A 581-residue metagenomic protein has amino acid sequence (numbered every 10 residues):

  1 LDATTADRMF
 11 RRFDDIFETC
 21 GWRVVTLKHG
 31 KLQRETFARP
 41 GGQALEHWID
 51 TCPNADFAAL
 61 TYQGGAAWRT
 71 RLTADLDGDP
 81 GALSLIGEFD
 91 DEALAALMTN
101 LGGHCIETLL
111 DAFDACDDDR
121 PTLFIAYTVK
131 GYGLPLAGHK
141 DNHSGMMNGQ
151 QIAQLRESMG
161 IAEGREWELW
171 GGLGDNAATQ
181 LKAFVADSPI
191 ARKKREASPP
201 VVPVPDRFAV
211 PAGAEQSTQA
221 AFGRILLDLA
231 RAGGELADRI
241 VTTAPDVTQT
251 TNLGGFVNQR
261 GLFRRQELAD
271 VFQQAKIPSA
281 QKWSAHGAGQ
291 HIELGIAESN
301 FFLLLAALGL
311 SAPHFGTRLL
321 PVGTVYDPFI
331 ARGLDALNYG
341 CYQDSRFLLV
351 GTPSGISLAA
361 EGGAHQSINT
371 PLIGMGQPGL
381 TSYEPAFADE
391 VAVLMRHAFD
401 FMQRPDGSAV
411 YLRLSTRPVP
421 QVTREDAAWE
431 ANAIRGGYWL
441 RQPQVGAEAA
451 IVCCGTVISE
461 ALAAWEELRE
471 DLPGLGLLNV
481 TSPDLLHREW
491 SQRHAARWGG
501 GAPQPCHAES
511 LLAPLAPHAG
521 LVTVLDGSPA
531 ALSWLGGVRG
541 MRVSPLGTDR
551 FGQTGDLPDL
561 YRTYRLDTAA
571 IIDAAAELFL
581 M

Functional and structural regions predicted by a protein language model:
L1-E168, S357-A364, E390, F399-M581: Thiamine diphosphate
A82-L110, G171-Q421, W429, D484 (+3 more regions): Thiamine diphosphate
